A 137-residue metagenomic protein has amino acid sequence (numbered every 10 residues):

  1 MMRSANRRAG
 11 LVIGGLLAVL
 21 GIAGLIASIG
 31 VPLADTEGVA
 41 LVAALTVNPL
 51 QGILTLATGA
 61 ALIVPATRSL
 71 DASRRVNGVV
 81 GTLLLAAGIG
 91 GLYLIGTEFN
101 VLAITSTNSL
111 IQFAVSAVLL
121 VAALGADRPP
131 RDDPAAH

Functional and structural regions predicted by a protein language model:
M1-H137: Membrane-interface extramembranous regions
